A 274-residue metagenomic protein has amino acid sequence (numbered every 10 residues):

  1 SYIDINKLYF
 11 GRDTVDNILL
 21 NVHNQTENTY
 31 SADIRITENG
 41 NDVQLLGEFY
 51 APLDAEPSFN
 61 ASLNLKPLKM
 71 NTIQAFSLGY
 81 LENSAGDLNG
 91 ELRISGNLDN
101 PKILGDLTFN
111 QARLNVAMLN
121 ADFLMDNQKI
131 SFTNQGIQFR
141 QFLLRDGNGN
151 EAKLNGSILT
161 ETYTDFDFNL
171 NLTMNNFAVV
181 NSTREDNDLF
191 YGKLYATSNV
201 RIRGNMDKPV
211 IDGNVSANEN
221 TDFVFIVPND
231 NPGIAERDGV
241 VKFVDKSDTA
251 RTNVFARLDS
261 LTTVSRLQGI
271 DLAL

Functional and structural regions predicted by a protein language model:
S1-E91, D99-D106, N110-R201, N205-L274: Interface amphipathic segments
